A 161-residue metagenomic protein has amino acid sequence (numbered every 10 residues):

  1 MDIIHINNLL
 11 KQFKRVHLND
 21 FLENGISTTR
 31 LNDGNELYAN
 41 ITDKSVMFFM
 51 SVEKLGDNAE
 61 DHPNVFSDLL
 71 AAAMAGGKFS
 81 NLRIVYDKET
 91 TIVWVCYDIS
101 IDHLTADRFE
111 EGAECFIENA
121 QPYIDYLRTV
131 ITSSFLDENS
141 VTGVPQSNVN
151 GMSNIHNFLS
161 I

Functional and structural regions predicted by a protein language model:
M1-Y38: Charge-rich, low-complexity N-terminal segments
Q12-F13, D68-A72, G76, G112-Y126: Conserved short hydrophobic interaction patches
I26-S27, V46, T91-V93: Hydrophobic residues embedded in beta-strands of well-ordered beta-sheets
L37-N58: Short, well-structured hydrophobic secondary-structure segments
E53-I92, C96: Short, internal acidic amphipathic alpha-helical interface segments that mediate docking to partner proteins
T90-E114, E118, D125-L136: Well-ordered alpha/beta subsegment
R128-I161: Short, highly charged C-terminal tails/helix-capping segments
